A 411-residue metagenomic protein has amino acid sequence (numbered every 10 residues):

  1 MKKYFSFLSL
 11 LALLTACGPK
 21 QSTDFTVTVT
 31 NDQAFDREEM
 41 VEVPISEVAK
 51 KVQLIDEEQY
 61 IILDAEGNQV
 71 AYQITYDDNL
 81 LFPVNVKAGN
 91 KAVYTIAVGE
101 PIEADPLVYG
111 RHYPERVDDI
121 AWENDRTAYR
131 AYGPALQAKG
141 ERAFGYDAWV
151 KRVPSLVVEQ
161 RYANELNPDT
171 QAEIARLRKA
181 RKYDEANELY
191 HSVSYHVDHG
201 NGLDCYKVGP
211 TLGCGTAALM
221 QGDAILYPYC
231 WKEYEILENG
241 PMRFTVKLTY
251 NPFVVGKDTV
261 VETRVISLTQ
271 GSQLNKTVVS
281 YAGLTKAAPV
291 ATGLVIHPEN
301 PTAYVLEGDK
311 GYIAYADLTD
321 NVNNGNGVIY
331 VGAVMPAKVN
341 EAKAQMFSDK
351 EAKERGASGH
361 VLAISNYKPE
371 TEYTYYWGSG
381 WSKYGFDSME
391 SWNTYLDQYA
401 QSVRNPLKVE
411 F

Functional and structural regions predicted by a protein language model:
K2-L8: Sec-dependent signal peptide recognition, specifically the positively charged N-region followed immediately by
T15-A16: C-terminal motif of bacterial Sec signal peptides marking the signal peptidase cleavage site
Q21-D24, K286-A344: Polysaccharide-binding surfaces and accessory modules of carbohydrate-active proteins
Q21-R111, R116-V117, R142-G145, V150-S155: Alpha-mannosidase-like glycoside hydrolase catalytic domains involved in N-glycan trimming, generalizing to other
I55-D78, P252-V254, P298-I313, V339-R355: Solvent-exposed beta-strand/loop surfaces of large extracellular or lumenal domains
N79, M335-F411: Beta-strand-rich recognition/accessory modules
T95, E100-G222: Solvent-exposed N-terminal domain segments of exported/luminal and surface proteins
K232-V290: Acidic, contiguous internal or C-terminal segments within carbohydrate-active enzymes that form a structured patch used
